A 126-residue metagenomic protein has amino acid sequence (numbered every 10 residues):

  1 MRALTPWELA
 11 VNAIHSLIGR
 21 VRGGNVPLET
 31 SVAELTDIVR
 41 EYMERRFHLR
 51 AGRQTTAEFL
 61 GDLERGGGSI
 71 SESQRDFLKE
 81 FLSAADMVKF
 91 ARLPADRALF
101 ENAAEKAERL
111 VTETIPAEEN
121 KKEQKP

Functional and structural regions predicted by a protein language model:
M1-P126: Solvent-exposed, low-complexity, intrinsically disordered, charge-rich segments adjacent to transmembrane helices
